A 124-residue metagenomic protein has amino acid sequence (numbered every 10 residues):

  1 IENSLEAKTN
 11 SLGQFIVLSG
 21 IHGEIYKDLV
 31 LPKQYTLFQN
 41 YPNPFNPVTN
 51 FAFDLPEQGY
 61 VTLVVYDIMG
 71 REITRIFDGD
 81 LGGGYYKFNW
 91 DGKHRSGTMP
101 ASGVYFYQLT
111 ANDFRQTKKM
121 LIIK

Functional and structural regions predicted by a protein language model:
I1-T36, P42: Proteolytic cleavage junctions
K8-N10, V30, P44, P56 (+3 more regions): Surface-exposed coil/turn segments at beta-strand junctions on protein surfaces, enriched
S11, I21, D67, H94 (+1 more regions): Surface-exposed loop/turn motifs at beta-strand-loop junctions within extracellular Ig-like and Fibronectin type III
E24-Y41, F45-D67, R75, K87-W90 (+1 more regions): Glycine-centered coil/turn sites that cap beta-strands in beta-rich domains
F77-D113: Short, surface-exposed loop/turn motifs with a glycine/proline- and acidic-biased composition
F114-K118: Extracellular and select intracellular beta-sandwich modules with Ser/Thr-enriched, small-residue motifs on
M120-K124: Short beta-strand edge segments in extracellular beta-sheet folds
